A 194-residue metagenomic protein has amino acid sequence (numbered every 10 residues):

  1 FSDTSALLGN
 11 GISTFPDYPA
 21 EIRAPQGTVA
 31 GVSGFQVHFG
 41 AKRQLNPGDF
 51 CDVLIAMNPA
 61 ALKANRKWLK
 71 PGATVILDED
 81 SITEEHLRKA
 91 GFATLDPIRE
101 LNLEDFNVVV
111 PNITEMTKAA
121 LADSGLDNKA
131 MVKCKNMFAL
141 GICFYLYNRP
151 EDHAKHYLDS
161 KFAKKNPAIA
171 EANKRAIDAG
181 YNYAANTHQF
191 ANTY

Functional and structural regions predicted by a protein language model:
F1-Y194: Active-site cofactor/cluster-binding pocket
